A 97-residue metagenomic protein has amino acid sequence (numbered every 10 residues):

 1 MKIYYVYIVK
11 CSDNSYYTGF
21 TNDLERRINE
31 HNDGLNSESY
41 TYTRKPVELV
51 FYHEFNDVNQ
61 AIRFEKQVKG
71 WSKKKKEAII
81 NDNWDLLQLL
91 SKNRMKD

Functional and structural regions predicted by a protein language model:
M1-N36, Y42-Y52, N56, R63-K66 (+1 more regions): GIY-YIG nuclease catalytic motif and its immediate N-terminal context
Q67-I79: Short arginine-rich
